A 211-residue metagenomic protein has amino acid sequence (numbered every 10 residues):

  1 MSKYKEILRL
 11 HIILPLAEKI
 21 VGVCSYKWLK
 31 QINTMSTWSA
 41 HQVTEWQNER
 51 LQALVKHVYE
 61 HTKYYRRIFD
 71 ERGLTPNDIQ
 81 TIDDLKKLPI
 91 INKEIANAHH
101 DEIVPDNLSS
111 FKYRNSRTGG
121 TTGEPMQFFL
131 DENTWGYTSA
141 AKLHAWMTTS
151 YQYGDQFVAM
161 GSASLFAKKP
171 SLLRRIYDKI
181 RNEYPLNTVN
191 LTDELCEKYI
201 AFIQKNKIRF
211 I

Functional and structural regions predicted by a protein language model:
M1-R117, E124-T138, H144-D155, A163 (+1 more regions): Nucleotide 5′-phosphate-binding alpha/beta core
A53, E60, A163-I211: Conserved adenylate-forming
